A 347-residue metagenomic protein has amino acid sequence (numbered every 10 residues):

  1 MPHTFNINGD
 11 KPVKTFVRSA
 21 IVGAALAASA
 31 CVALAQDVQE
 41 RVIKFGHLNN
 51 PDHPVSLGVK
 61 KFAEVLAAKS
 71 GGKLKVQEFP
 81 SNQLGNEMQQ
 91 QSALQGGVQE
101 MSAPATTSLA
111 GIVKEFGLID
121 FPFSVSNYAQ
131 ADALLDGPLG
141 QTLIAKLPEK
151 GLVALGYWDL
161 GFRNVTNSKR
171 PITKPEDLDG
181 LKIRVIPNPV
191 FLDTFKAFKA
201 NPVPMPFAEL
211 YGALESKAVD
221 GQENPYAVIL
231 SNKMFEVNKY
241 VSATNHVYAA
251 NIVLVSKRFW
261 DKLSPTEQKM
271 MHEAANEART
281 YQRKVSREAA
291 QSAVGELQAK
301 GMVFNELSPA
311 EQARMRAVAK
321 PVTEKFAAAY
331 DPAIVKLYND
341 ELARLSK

Functional and structural regions predicted by a protein language model:
F5-V22: Bacterial N-terminal signal peptides that target proteins for export
G9, A24-A25, Q36-Q130, P138-Q141 (+1 more regions): N-terminal secretory/targeting leader peptides
S29-A35: Sec/Tat signal peptide C-region and signal peptidase I cleavage site
